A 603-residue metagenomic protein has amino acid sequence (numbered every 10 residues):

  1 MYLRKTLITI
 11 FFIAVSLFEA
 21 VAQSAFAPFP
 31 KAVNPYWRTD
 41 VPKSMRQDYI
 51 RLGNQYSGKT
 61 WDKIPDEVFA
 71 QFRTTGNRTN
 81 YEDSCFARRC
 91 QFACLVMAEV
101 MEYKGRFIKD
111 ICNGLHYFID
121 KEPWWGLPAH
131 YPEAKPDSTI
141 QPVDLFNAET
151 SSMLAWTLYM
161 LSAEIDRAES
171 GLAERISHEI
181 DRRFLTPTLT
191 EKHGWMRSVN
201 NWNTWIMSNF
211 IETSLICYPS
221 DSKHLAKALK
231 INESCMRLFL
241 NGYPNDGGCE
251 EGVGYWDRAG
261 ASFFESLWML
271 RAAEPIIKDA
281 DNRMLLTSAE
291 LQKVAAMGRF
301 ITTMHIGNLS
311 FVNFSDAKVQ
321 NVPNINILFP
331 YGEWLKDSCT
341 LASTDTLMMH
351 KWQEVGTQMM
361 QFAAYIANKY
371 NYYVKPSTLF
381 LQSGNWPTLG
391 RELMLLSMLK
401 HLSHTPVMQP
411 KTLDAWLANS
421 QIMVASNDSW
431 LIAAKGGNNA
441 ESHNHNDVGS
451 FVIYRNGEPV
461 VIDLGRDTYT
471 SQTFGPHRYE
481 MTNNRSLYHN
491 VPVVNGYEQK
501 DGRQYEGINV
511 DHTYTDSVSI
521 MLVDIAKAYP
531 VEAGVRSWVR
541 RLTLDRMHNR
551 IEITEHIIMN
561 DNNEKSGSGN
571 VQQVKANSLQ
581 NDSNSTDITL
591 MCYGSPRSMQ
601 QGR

Functional and structural regions predicted by a protein language model:
M1-Q23: Bacterial Sec-dependent N-terminal signal peptides
F18, A22, R271-E274, A280 (+1 more regions): Short, intrinsically disordered, charge-balanced linker/junction segments flanking boundaries in proteins
V21-R73: Low-complexity, Ser/Thr/Pro/Gly-enriched N-terminal "stalk/linker" regions
P35, E82-F311, A317-K318: Aromatic-lined, polymer-binding surfaces characteristic of secreted/periplasmic polysaccharide-degrading enzymes
E67-T75, T79-C85: Hydrophobic transmembrane alpha-helices
E265-P459, Y514: Carbohydrate-active enzyme catalytic cores, enriched for enzymes that act on polyanionic acidic polysaccharides
P275, R391-L393, S397-G602: Non-catalytic C-terminal accessory modules of carbohydrate-active enzymes
